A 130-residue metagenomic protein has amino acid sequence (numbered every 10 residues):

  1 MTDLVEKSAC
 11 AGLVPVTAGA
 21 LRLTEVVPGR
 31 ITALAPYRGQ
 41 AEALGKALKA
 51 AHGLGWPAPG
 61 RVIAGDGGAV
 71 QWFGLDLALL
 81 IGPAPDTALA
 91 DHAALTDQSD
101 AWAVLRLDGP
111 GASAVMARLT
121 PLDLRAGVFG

Functional and structural regions predicted by a protein language model:
M1-G130: Basic, glycine/lysine-rich polyanion-binding surfaces/domains
